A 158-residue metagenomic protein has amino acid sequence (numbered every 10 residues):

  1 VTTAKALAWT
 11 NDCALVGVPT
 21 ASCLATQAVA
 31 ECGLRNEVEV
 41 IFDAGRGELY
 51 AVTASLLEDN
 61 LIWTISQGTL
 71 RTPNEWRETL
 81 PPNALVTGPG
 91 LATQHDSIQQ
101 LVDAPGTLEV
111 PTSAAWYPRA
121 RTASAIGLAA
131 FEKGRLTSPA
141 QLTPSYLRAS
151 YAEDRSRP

Functional and structural regions predicted by a protein language model:
V1-C13, Q99-Q100: Short Gly/Thr/Asp-enriched flexible loops that form oxyanion-binding sites at enzyme active sites
C13-P118, E132, Y146, Y151-S156: Surface "functional belts" at beta-alpha junctions
S124: Active-site glycine/GP-rich loop and adjacent strand/helix microenvironment that borders small-molecule binding pockets
G127-R135: Short, hydrophobic alpha-helical segments
L136-A140: Flexible, glycine/charged-enriched surface loops at secondary-structure junctions
